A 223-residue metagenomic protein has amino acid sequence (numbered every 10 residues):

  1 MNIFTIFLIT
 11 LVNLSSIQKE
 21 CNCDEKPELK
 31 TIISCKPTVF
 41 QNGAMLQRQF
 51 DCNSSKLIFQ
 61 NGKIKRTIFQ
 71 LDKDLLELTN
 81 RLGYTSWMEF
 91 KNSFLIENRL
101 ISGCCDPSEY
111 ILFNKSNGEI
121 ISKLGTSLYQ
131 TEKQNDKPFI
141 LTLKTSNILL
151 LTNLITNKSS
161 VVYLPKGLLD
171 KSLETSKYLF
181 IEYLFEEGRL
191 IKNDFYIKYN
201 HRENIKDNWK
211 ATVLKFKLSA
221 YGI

Functional and structural regions predicted by a protein language model:
M1-C23: Bacterial Sec-dependent N-terminal signal peptides
S16-Q18, K30, Q47, L100: Disulfide-bonded cysteine motifs in exported proteins
I17-L29, C52-L76, C105-K123, L150-L173 (+1 more regions): Surface-exposed loop/turn elements that mediate protein-protein interactions on large endomembrane-trafficking
T31-F50, K73-M88: Beta-strand-rich domains and repeat architectures in extracellular enzymes and scaffolds, especially beta-propellers
P37-D51, K56, F90-G103, N135-K144 (+2 more regions): Short beta-strand elements that form the blades of beta-propeller/WD-repeat-like and other beta-sheet-rich scaffold
L76-S86, K123-K137, E174-E187: Repeated scaffold domains used in trafficking and secretory/extracellular systems, primarily beta-propellers
N80-K115: Right-handed parallel beta-helix
L168, S172-W209: Accessory, usually C-terminal, subdomains that scaffold auxiliary metal cofactors
